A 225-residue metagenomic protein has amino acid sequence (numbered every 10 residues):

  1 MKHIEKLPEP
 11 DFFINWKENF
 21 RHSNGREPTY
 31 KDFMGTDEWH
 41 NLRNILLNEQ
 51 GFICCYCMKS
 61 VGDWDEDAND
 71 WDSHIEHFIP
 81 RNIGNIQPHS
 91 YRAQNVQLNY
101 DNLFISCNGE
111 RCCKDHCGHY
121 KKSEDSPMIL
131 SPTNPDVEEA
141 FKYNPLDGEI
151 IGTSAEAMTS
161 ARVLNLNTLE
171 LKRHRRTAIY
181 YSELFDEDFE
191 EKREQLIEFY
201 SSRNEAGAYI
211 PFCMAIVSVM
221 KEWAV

Functional and structural regions predicted by a protein language model:
M1-H40, V217-V225: A boundary/linker detector
K17-K59, D63-D70: An N-terminal domain-cap segment
N44-I45, Q94-Q97, S131: Short Gly/Pro-enriched turn/cap motifs at secondary-structure boundaries
G51, D70, Y100-F104, D136-A140 (+1 more regions): Extracellular structured ligand-interaction cores
I53-Y56, H74, I105-S106, A140-Y143 (+1 more regions): A structural signal for short, well-ordered beta-strand segments and their strand-loop junctions that often border
K59-H119: Histidine-centered nuclease catalytic patch
K114-L169: Long, low-complexity, intrinsically disordered segments enriched in glycines and aromatic residues
I151-V225: C-terminal, charged low-complexity interaction regions
